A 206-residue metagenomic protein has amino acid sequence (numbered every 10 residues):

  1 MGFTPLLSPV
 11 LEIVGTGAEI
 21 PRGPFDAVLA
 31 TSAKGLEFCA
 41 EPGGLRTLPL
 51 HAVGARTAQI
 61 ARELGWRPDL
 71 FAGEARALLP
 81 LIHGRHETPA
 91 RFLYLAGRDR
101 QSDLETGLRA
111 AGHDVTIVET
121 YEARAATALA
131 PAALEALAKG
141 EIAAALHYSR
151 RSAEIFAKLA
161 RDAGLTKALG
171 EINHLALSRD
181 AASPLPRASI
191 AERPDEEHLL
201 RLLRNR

Functional and structural regions predicted by a protein language model:
M1-R206: Signature of uroporphyrinogen-III synthase
